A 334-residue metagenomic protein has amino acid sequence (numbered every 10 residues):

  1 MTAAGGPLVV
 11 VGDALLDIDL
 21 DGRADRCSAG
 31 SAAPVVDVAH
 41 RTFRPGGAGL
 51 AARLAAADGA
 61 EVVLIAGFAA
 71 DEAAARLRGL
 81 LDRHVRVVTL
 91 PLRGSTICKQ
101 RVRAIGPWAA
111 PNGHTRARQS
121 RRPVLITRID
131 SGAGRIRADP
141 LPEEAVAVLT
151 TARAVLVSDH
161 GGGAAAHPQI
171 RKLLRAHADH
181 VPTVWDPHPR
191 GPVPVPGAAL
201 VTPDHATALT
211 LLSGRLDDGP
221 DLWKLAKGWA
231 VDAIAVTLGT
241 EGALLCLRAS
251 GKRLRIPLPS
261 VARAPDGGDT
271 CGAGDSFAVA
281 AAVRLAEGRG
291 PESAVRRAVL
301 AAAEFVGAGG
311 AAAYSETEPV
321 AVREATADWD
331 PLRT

Functional and structural regions predicted by a protein language model:
M1-A4: A short acidic-Thr-Gly-centered motif at the start of a beta-strand
G6-L8, L16-L156, A313-T334: Conserved N-terminal subdomain of the carbohydrate kinase-like
L8-V10, T183, V201, I234: Residue-level marker for buried hydrophobic side chains located in beta-strands that build the well-ordered beta-sheet
G12, I65-A69, P187, L238: Short beta-strand/turn micro-motifs composed of small residues that flank or help shape donor/cofactor-binding pockets
D13-A14, H160, S276: Active-site metal-binding loops of divalent metal-dependent hydrolases
A24-V35, C98-D139, L149, R153-K224 (+2 more regions): Conserved beta-alpha-beta core of the PfkB/ribokinase-like small-molecule kinase fold
L64, V87-L90, L200-H205, R253-L258: Short hydrophobic/aromatic-enriched beta-strand-loop microsegments
G132-I136, T151, P168-P182, H188-G197 (+1 more regions): Conserved phosphate-binding/catalytic region of the ribokinase-like
